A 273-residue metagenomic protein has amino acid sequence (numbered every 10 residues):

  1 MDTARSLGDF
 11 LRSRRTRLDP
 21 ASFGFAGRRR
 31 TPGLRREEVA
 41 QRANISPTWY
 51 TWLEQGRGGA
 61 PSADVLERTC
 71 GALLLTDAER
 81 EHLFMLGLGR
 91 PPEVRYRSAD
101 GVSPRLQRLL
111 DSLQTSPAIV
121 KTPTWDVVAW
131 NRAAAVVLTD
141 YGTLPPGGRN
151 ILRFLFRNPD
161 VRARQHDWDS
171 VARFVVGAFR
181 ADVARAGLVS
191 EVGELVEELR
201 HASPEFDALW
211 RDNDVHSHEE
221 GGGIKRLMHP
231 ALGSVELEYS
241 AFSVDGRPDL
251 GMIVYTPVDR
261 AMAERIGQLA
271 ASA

Functional and structural regions predicted by a protein language model:
M1-L11, P61-E67, G71-G101, R105: Short amphipathic recognition helices of helix-turn-helix/homeodomain-type DNA-binding modules
M1-R35: A short, Lys/Arg-rich alpha-helix, primarily the initiator
R12-T16, F84, L88, D111 (+2 more regions): Amphipathic, well-packed alpha-helical segments that form the structural scaffold of globular domains
S22-G33, P92-R105, D111-S112: An N-terminal domain-cap segment
A26-T31, R36-E37, A43-A60, R68-C70: Recognition helix of helix-turn-helix/homeodomain-like DNA-binding domains that insert into the DNA major groove
P104-T124, V128-A273: Hydrophobic protein-protein interaction segments
